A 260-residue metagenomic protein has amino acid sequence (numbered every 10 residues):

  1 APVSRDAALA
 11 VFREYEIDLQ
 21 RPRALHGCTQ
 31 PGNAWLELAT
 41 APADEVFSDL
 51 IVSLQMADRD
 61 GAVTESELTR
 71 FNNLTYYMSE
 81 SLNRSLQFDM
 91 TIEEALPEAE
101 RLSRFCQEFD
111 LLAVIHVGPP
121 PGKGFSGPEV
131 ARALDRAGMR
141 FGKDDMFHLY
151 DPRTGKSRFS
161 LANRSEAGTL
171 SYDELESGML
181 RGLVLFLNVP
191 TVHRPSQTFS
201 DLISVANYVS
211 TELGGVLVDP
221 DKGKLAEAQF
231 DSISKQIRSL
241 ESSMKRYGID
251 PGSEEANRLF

Functional and structural regions predicted by a protein language model:
A1-D60, T64-N73, Y77-F109, E212-F260: Charge-rich interaction surfaces and accessory domains that mediate macromolecular binding and assembly
A62-N72, G124, P128-A131, D135-R136: Glycine-rich, acidic/polar active-site loops that bind/position phosphate-bearing ligands
F88-D89, A99-L102, C106-F125, R132-F260: Membrane-proximal, solvent-exposed terminal domains/tails of membrane-associated proteins
